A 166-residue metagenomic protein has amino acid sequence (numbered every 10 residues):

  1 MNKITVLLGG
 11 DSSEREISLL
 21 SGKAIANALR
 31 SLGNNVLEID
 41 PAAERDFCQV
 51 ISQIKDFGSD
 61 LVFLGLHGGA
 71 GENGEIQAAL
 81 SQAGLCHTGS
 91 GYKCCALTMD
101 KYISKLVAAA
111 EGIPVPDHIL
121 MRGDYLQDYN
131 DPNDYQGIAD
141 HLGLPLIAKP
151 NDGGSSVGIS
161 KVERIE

Functional and structural regions predicted by a protein language model:
N2-L7, V36, I54, L97-E166: Active-site nucleotide/adenylate-binding loops and adjacent lid/helix of ATP-dependent enzymes
L7-D11, F57-M99, P114-G123: A short, GP-enriched loop/loop-strand-helix hinge that lies immediately N-terminal to, or at the N-terminal rim
S12-A24, A28: Glycine- and acidic-residue-enriched helix-capping/strand-helix junction motifs
L29-R30, L80, A108: Hydrophobic alpha-helical packing residues
R30-L37: A generic structural motif
L32, A83, E111: Conserved dinucleotide-binding and phosphotransfer motif residues
L37-D56: Eukaryote-biased intrinsically disordered, low-complexity acidic regions enriched in Ser/Thr/Pro
